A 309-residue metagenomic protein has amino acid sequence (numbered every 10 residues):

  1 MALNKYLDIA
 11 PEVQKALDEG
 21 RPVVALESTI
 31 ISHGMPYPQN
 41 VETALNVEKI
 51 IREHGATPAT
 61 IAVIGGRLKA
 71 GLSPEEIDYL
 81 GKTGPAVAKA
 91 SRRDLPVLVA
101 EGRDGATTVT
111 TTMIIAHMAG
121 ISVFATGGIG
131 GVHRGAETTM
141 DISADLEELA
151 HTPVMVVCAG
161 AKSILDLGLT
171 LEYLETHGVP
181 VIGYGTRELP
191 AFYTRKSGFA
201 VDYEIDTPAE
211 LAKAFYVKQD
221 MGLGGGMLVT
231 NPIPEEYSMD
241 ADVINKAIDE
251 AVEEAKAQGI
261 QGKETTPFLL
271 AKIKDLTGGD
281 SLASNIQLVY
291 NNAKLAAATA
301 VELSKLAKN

Functional and structural regions predicted by a protein language model:
M1-G20: N- or domain-start disorder-to-order transition segments that initiate the globular core
K15-D18, V23-V24, E53, I114-M118 (+6 more regions): Solvent-exposed alpha-helices and their adjacent loops that cap or buttress functional pockets in soluble metabolic
V24-L26, P58-V63, G105, V123-G128 (+5 more regions): General beta-strand structural signal in soluble alpha/beta enzymes
S28, H33-M35, V41-L98, D220-E236: Glycine-rich nucleotide/cofactor/substrate-binding loop typically near the N-terminus or early in the first domain
L72-P153: Divalent-metal (Mg2+/Mn2+/Ca2+)-assisted nucleotide/phosphate chemistry catalytic cores
A106-V109, E137-A150, V154-E175, A209-K213: Active-site glycine-rich loop that binds ribose-phosphate moieties when present
R195-D220: Anionic-ligand binding region
L223-N291: A C-terminal functional module that forms or caps the active site or interfaces directly with catalytic machinery
